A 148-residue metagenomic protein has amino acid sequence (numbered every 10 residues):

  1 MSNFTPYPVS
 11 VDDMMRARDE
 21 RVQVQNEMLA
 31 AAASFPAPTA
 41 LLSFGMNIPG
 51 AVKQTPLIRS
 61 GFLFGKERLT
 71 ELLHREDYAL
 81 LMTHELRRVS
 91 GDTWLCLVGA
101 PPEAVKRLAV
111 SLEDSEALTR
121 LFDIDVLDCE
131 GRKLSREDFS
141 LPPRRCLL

Functional and structural regions predicted by a protein language model:
S2-E76, R107, E113-L121, V126-L148: Long, contiguous binding/interaction regions
L69, L81-M82: Surface-facing alpha-helical segments and adjacent helix-coil boundary elements at the starts of domains
M82-D92: Short, charge-patterned binding micro-sites
D92-G99: Short, well-ordered beta-strand segments in beta-rich or mixed alpha/beta enzyme and ligand-binding folds
G99-V105: Helix N-cap motif at beta-to-alpha junctions
